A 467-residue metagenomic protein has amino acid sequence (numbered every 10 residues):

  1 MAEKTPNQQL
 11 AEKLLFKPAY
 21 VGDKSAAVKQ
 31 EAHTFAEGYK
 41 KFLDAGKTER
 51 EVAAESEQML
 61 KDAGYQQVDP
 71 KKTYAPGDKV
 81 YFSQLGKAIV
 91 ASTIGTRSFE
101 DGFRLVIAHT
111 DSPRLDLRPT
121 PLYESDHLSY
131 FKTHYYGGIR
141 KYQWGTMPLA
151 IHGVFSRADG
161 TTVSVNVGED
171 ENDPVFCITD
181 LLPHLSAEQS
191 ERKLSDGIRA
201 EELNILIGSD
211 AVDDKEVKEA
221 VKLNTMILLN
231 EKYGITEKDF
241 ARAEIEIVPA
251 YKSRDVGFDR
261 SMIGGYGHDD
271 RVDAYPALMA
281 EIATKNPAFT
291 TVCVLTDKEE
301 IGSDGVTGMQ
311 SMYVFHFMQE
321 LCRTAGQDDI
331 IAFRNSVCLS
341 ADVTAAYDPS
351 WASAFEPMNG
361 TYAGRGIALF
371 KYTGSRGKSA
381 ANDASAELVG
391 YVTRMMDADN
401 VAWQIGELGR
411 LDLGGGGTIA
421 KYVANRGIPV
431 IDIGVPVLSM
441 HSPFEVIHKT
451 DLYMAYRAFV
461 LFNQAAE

Functional and structural regions predicted by a protein language model:
M1-E467: N-terminal hydrophobic/helix-forming segments and targeting peptides
